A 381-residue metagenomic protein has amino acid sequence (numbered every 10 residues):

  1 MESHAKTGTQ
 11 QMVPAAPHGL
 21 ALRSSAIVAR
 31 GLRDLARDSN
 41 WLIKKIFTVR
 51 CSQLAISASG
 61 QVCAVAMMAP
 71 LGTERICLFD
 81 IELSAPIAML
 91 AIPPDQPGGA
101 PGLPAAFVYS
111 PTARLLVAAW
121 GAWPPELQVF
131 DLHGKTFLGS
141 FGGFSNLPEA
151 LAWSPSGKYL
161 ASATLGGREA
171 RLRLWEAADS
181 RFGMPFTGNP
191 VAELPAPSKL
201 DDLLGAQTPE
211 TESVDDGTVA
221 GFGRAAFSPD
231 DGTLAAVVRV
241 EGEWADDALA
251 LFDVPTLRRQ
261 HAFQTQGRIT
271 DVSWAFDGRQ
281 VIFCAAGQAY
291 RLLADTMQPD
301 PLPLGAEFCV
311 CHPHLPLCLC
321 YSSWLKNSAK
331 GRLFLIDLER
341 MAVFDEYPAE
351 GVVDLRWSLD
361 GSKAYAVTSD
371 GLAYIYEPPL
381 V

Functional and structural regions predicted by a protein language model:
E2-V381: WD40-repeat beta-propeller superdomains and closely related acidic/aromatic-rich repeat-like regions
